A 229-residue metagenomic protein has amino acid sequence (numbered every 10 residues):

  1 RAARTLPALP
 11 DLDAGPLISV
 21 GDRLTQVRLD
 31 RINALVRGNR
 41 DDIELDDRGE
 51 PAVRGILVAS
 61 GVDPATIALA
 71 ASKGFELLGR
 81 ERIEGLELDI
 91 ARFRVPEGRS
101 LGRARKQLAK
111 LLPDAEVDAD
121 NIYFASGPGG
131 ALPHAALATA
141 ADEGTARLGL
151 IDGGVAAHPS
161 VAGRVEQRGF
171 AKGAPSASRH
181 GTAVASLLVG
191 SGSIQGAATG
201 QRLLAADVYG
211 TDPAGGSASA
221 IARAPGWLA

Functional and structural regions predicted by a protein language model:
R1-G61, E116-A135: Autoinhibitory N-terminal propeptides
A34-R48, G61, I67-R82, R92-L108: N-terminal accessory interaction module
I67, G102-R105, A109, G181 (+3 more regions): Extracytoplasmic/secreted envelope proteins and their assembly/folding machinery, especially bacterial periplasmic
G74, A109-L112, G154-V155, L188-Q195 (+1 more regions): Sec/Tat-exported extracytoplasmic proteins
R80, D120-I122, A206-V208: Conserved beta-strand termini and adjacent loop/short-helix elements that scaffold enzyme active sites in alpha/beta
G85-R92, R99-V155, P159-G163: Protease zymogen maturation seam
I122, P225-A229: Short acidic, glycine-rich surface-loop motifs adjacent to enzyme active sites
A138-R147, V155-E166, K172-S219: Subtilisin-like serine protease catalytic core
